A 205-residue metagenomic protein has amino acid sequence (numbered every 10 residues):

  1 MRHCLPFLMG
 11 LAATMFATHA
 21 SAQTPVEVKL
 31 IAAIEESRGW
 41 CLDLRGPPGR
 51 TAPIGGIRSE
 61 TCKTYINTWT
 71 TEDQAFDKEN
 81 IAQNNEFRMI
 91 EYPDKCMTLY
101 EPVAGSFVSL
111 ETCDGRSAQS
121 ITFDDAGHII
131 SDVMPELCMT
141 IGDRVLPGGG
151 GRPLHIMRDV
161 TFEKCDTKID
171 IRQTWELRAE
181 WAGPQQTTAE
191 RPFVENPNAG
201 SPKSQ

Functional and structural regions predicted by a protein language model:
M1-C4: Positively charged n-region of N-terminal signal peptides that target proteins for export
P6-M15: Bacterial N-terminal signal peptides
A17-H19: N-terminal signal peptide c-region/cleavage motif recognized by signal peptidases
Q23-P53, N67-A104, A118-P153, K168-Q205: Extracellular glycan-recognition/adhesion modules and their associated mucin-like linkers
A52-I66, F107-G115: Surface-exposed turn/loop modules enriched in turn-prone residues
K63-I66, D159-T167: A cross-family detector of function-defining hotspots
M157-D159, E163, G183-Q186: C-terminal edge strands of extracellular/lumenal beta-sandwich accessory domains
